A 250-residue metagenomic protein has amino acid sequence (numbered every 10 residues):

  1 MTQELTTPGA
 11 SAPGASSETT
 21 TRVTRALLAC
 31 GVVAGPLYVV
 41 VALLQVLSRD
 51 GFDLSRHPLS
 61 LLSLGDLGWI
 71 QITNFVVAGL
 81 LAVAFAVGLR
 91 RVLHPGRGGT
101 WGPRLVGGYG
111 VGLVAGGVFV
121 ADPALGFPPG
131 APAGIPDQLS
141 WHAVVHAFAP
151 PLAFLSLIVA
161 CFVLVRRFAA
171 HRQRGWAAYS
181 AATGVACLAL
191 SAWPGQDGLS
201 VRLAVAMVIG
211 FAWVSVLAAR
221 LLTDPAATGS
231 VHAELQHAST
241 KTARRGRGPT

Functional and structural regions predicted by a protein language model:
M1-L27, D224-T250: Actinobacteria-biased recognition of intrinsically disordered, low-complexity terminal regions
T19-A226: Hydrophobic, aromatic-enriched alpha-helical segments typical of multi-pass transmembrane helices
